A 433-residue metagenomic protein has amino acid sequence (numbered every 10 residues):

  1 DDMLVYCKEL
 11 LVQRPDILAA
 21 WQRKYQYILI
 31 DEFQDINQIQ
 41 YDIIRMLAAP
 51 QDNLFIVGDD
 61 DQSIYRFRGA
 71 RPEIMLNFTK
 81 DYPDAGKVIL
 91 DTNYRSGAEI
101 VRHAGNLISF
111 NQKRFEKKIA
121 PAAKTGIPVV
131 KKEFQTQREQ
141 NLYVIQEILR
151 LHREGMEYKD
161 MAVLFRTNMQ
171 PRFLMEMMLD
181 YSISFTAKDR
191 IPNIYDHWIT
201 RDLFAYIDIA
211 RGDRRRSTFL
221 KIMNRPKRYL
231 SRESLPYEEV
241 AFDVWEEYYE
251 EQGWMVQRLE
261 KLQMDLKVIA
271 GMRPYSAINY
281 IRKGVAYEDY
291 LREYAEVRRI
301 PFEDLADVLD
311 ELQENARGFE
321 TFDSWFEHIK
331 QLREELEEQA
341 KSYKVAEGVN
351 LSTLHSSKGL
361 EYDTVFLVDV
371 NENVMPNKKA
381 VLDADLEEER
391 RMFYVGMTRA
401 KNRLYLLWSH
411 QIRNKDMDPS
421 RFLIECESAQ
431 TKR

Functional and structural regions predicted by a protein language model:
D1-L76, T92-S96: Conserved helicase NTPase motor core
L29-E32, V57, T167, S324-N377 (+2 more regions): Conserved helicase core region in the C-terminal RecA-like lobe
P50-N53, D59-D61, Y82-K87, T125-V129 (+4 more regions): Short glycine-/polar-rich loops that comprise or flank the Walker A/P-loop and associated switch/sensor motifs
D60-I64, G69-E73, N93-A98, R138 (+6 more regions): Conserved nucleotide-binding/hydrolysis micro-motifs of P-loop NTPases
Y82, K124-P128, G155-A277, I300: ATPase/helicase motor core of nucleic-acid motors
P83-G86, D91-S184, R211-G212: Helicase P-loop NTPase motor core
E250-S356, N377, R403: Accessory C-terminal helicase-associated subdomains
Q411-R433: Helicase C-terminal subdomain and adjacent C-terminal extension
